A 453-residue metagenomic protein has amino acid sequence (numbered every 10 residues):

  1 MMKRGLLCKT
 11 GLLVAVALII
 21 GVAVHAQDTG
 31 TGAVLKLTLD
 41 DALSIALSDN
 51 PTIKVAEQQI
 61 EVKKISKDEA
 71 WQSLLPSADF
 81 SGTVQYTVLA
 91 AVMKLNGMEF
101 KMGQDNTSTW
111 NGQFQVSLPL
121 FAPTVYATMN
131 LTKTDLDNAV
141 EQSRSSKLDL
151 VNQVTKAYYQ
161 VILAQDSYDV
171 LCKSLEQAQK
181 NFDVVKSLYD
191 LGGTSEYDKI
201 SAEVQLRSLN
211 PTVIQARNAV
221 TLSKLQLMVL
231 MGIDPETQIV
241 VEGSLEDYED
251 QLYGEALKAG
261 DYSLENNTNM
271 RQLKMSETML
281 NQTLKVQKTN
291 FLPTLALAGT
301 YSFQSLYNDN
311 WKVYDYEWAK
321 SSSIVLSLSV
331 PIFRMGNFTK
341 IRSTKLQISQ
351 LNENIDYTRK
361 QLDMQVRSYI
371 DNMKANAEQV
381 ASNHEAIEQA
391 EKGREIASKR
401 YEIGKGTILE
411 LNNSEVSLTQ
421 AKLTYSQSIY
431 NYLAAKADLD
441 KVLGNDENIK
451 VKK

Functional and structural regions predicted by a protein language model:
K3, L37, D149-L264, N372 (+1 more regions): Periplasmic alpha-helical coiled-coil/stalk elements that build and connect Gram-negative outer-membrane
K3-K9, H25-G32, P235, T424-K453: Acidic, low-complexity, intrinsically disordered peripheral segments
G11-G21: Bacterial N-terminal signal peptides
A26-T83, L89, P235, V241-N281 (+2 more regions): Bacterial Sec-pathway N-terminal export signals of envelope proteins
T29-L35, S81-S117, G243-L252, K285 (+2 more regions): Small/polar, glycine/serine/threonine/aspartate-rich low-complexity segments that form flexible
V55-S73, S117-L118, Y126-Y159, L163-K173 (+9 more regions): Extended amphipathic coiled-coil alpha-helical segments
P76, P119-A122, T283-V286, P293 (+1 more regions): Outer-membrane beta-barrel proteins
Y189-G193, Y401-K405, V442: A short glycine-centered flexible hinge/capping loop motif at secondary-structure junctions
